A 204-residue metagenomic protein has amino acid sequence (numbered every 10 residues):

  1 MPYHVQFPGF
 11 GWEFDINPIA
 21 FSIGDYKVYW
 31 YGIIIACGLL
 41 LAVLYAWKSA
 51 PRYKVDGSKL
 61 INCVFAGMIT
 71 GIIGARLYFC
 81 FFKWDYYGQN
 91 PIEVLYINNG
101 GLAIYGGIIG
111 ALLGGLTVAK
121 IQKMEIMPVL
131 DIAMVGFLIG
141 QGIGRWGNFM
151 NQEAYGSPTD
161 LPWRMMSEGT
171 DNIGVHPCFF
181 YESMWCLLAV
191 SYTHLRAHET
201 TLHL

Functional and structural regions predicted by a protein language model:
M1-R196: A feature for loop-to-transmembrane-helix boundaries and adjacent hydrophobic helices in multi-pass integral membrane
H194-A197, T201-L204: Single conserved hydrophobic/aromatic residue that forms the stacking wall/gate of nucleotide- or nucleobase-binding
